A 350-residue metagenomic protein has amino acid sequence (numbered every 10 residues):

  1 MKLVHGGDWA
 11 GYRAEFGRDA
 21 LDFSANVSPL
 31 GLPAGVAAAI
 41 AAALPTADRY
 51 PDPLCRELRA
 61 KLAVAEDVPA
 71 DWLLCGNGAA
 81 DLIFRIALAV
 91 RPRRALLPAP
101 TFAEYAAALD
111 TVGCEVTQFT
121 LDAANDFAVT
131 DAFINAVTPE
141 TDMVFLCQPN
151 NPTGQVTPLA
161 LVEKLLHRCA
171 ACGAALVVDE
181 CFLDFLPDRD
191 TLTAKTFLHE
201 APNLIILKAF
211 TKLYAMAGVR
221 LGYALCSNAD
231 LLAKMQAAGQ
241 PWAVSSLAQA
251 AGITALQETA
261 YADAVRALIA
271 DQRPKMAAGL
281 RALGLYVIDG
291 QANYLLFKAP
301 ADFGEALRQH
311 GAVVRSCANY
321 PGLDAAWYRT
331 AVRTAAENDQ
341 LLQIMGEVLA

Functional and structural regions predicted by a protein language model:
M1-R49: N-terminal "arm"/small-domain region of PLP-dependent enzymes with the aminotransferase-like
G31-P33, L54, N203-V287: PLP-dependent aminotransferase class I/II
P51, A63-R85: Short loop-beta-helix segment that forms the pyridoxal 5′-phosphate
L88-L146: PLP-dependent aminotransferase-like
D110, F127-E140, P152-L176, E180-L213: Active-site pre-lysine segment of PLP-dependent enzymes
Q118-T120, M143-N150, L176-E180, I288-D289: Short beta-strands and strand-loop turn motifs
A160, Q309-H310, N319-A350: PLP-dependent enzyme catalytic core of the Aspartate aminotransferase-like
A270, L280-G311: Conserved PLP-binding catalytic core of the aspartate aminotransferase-like
